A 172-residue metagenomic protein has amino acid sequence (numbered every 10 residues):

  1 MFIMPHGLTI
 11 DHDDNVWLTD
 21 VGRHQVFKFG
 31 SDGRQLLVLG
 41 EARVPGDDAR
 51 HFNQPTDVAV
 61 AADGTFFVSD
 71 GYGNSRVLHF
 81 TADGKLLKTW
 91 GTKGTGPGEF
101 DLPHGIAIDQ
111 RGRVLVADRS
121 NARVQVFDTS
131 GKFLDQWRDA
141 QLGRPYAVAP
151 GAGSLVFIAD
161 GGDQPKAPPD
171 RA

Functional and structural regions predicted by a protein language model:
M1-A172: Eukaryotic scaffold repeat domains enriched in small/polar residues
